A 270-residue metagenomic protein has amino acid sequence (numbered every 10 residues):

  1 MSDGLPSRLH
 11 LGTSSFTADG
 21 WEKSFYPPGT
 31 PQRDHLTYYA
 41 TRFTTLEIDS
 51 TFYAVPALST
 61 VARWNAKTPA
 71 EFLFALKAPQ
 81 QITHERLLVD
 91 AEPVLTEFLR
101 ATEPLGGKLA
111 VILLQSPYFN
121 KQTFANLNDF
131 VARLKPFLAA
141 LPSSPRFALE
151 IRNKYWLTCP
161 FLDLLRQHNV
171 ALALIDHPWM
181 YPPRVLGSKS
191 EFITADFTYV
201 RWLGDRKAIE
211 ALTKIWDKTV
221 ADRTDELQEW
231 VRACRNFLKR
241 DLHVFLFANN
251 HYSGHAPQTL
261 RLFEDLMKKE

Functional and structural regions predicted by a protein language model:
M1-E270: Residues lining hydrophobic/aromatic ligand-binding pockets adjacent to catalytic sites
